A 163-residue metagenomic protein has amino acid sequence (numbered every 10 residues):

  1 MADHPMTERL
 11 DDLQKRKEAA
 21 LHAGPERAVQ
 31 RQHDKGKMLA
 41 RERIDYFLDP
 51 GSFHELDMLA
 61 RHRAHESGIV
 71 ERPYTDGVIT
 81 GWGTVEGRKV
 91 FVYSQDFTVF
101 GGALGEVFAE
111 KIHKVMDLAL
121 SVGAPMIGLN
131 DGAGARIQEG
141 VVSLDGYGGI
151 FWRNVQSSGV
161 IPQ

Functional and structural regions predicted by a protein language model:
M1-Q163: Terminal-region recognition feature
